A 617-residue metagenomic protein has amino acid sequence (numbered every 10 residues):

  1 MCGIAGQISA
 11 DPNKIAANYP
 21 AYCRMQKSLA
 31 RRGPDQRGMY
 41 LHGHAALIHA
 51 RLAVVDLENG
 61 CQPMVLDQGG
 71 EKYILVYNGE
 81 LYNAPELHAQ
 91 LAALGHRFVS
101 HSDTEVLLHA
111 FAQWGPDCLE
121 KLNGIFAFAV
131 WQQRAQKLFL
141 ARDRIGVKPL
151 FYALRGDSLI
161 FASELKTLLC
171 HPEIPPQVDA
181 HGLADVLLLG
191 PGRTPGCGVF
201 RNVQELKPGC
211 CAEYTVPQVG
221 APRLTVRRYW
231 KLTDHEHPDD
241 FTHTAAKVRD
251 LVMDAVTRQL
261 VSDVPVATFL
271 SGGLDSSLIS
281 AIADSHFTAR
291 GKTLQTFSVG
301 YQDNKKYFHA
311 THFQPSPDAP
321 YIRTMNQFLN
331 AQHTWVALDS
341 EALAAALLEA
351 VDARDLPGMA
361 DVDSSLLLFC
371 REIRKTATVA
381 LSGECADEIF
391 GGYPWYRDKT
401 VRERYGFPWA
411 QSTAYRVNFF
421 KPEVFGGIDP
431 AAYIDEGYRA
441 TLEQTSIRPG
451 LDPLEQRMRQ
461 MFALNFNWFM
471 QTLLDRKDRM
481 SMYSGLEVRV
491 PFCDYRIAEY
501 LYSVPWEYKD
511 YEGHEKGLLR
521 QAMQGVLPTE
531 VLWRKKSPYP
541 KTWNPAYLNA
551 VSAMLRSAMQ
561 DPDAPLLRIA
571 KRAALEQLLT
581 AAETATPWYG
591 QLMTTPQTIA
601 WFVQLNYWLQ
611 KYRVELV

Functional and structural regions predicted by a protein language model:
M1-A353, L366, G525, E530: Cysteine-centered catalytic environments shared across enzyme families
M1-I4, C23-R24, K72, A93 (+7 more regions): Adenosyl-5′-phosphate
A246-T268, E372-T376, A380, L473 (+2 more regions): Phosphate/ATP-binding catalytic cores across multiple sugar-kinase/actin-like superfamilies, primarily ASKHA
T311-Q314, A350-D352, P394-V401, V617: Short secondary-structure boundary/capping segments
A377-D387, G391-Y393: Short acidic/histidine-rich active-site segments
F390-Y415: A mobile, often basic/glycine-rich helix-loop segment that functions as the active-site lid/recognition loop
